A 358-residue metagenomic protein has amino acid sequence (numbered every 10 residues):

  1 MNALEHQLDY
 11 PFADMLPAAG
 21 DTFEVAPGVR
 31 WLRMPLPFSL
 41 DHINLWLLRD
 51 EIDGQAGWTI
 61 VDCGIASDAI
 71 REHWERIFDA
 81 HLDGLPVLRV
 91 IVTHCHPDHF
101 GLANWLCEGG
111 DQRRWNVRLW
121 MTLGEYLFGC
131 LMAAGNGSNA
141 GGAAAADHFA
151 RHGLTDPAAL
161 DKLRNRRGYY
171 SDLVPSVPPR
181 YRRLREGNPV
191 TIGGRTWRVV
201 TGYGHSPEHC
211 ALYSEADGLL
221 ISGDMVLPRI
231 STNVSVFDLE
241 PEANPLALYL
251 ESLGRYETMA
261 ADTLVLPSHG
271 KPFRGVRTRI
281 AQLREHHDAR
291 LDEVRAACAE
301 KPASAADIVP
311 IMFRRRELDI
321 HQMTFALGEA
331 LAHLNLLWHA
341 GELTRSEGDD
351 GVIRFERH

Functional and structural regions predicted by a protein language model:
M1-P11, D292-H358: C-terminal regulatory/interaction regions
N2-V29: N-terminal amphipathic/basic leader segments beginning at the initiator methionine
A3-L4, V25-R33, R166-L173, G193-R195: Short Pro/Gly-enriched beta-strand edge/turn motifs at strand-loop
A19-L82, L212-P228: Conserved beta-strand hairpin/beta-sheet module of binuclear metal-dependent hydrolase folds, prominently
F38-L40, R182-L184, Y203-S206, D349: A short catalytic or substrate-binding loop motif that flags glycine-/basic-rich loops and adjacent residues that bind
Q55-D68, Y170-P179, P189, T196-L291: Metallo-beta-lactamase
A69-I70, E75-P189, G218: Active-site HxH/HxHxD metal-binding segment of metal-dependent hydrolases
I91-H99, H205, H209, H269 (+1 more regions): Histidine-centered divalent metal-coordination motifs
